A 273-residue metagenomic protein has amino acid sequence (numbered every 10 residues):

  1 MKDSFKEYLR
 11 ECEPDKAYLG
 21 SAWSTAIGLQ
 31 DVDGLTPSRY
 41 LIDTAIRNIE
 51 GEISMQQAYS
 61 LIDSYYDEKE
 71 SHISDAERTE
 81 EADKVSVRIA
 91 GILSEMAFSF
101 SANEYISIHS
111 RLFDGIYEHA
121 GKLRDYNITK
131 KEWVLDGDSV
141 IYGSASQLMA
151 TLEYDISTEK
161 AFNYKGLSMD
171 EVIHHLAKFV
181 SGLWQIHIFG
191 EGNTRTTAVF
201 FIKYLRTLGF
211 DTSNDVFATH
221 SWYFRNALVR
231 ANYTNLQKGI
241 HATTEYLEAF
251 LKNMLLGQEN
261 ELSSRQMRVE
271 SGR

Functional and structural regions predicted by a protein language model:
M1-R273: FIC/Doc superfamily catalytic core
